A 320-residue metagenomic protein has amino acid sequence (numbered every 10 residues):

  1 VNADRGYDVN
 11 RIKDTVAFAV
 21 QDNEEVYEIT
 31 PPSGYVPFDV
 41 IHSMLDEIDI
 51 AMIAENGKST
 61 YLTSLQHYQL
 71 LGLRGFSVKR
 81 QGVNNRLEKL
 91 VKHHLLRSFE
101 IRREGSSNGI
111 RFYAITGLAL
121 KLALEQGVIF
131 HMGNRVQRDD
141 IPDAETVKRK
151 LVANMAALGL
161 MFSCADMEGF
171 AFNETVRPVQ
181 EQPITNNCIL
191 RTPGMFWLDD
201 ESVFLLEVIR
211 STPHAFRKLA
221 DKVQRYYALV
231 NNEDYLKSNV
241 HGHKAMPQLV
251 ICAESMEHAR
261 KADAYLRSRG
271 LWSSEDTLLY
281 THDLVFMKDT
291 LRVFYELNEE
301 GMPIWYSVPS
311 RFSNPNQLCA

Functional and structural regions predicted by a protein language model:
V1-R135, D139-D140: Nuclease-adjacent, charged terminal/linker segments that flank catalytic cores
I53, H214-R217, L236-A320: Non-catalytic C-terminal interaction segments of nucleic acid-processing enzymes
S59-Y61, L120, R210-T212, M256-E257: Short, solvent-exposed loop/turn segments at secondary-structure junctions
Q66, K89, M155-G159, R225 (+1 more regions): Amphipathic alpha-helical segments that form well-ordered structural scaffolds and often line/cohere around active
R74-G75, F162-M167, V230-H243: Alpha-helix termini
R102-S107, T185-N186, H241-K244: A short beta-turn/loop motif at secondary-structure boundaries
E145-K150, A157-F162, D166-F204, T212-D221: Active-site metal-binding core of divalent-cation-utilizing nuclease and nuclease-like domains
F216-E233: Basic, amphipathic alpha-helical patches used to engage nucleic acids or provide basic targeting signals, exemplified
